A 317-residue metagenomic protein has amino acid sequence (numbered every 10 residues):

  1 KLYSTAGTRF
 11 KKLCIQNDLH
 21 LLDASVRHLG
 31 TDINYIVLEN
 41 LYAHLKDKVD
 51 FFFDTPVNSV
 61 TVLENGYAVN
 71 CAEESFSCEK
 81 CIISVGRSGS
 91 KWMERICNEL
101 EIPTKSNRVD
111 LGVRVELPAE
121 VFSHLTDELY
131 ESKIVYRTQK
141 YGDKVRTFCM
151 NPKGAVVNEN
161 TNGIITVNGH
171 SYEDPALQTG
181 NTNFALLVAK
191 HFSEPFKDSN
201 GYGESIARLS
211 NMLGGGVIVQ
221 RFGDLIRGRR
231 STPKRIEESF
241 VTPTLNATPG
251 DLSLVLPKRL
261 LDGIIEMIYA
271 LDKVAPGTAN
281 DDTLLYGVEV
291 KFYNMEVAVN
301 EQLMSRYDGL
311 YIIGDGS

Functional and structural regions predicted by a protein language model:
K1-S317: Residues forming the flavin
